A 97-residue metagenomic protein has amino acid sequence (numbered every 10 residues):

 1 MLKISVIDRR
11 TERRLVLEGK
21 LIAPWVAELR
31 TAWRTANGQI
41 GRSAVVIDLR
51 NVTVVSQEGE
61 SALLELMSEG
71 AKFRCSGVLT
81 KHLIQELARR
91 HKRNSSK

Functional and structural regions predicted by a protein language model:
M1-K97: STAS-like cytosolic regulatory interaction modules
